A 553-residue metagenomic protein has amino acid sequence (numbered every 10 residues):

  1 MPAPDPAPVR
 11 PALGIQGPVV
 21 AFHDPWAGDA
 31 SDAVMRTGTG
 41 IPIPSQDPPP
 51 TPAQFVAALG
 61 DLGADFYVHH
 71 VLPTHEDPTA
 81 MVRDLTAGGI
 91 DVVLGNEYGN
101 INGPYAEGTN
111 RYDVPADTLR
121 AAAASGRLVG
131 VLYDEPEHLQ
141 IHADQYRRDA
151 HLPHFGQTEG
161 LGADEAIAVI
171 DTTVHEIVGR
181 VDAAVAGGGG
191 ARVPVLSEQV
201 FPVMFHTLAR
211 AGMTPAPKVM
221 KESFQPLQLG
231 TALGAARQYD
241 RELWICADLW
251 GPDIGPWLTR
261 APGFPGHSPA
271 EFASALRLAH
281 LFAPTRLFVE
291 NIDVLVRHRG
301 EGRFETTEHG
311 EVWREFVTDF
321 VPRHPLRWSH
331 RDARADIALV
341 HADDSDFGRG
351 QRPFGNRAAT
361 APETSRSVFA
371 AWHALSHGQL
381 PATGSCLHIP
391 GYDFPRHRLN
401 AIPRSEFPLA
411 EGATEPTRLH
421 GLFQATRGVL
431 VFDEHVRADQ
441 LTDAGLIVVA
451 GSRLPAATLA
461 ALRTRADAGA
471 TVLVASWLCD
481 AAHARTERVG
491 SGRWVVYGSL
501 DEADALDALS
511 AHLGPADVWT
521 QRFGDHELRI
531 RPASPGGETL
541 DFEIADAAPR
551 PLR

Functional and structural regions predicted by a protein language model:
M1-G451, A456-A461, A466, S476-G498: Glycan-processing catalytic domains of CAZymes
P4, Y133, T486, A516 (+2 more regions): Intrinsic disorder/low-complexity signal
K221, S345, P535-G536, A548: Residues that cap or initiate secondary-structure elements
A470: Glycine-centered, small-residue-biased loops immediately flanking beta-strands in adenine/cofactor-binding cores
L473, E538-R553: C-terminal beta-strand-rich structural cap/linker in extracellular carbohydrate-active enzymes
A482-G537: An acidic, glycine-rich "communication" segment
